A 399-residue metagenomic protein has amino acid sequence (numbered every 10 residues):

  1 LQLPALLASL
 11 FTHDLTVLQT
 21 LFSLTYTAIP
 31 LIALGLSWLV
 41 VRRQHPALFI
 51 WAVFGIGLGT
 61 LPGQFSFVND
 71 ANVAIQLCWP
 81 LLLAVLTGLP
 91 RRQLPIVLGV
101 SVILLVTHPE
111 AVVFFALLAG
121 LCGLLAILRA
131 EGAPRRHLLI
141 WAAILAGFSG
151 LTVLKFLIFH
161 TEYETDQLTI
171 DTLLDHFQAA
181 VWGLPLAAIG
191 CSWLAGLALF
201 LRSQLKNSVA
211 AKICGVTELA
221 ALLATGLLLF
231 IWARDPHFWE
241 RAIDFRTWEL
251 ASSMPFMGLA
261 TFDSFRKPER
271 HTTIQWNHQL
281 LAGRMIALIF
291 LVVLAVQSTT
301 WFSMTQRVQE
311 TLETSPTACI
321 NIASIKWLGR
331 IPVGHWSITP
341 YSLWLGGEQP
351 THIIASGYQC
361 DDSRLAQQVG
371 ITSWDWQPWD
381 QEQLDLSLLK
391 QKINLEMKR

Functional and structural regions predicted by a protein language model:
L1-L31, L61-N72, V102-E249, M304-L312: Transmembrane catalytic cores of multi-pass membrane glycosyltransferases and polysaccharide-assembly enzymes
A5, L34-W38, L77-G88, V100 (+2 more regions): Hydrophobic transmembrane alpha-helices
L24-H45: Transmembrane-helix motifs of polytopic, lipid-linked glycan transferases
P46-F54, A74-I103, R136-L139, A143: Short hydrophobic alpha-helices at membrane interfaces in multi-pass membrane enzymes
V85-P95, L124-H137, L197-V209, M257-L280: Membrane-interface junctions at the ends of membrane-embedded or membrane-associated helices
L145, N207-A224, D263-Q297: Signature aromatic-anchored transmembrane alpha helix within multi-pass, membrane-resident enzymes that catalyze glycan
V293-P316: Membrane-proximal, lumen/periplasm-facing interface regions of secretory-pathway glyco- and lipid-modifying enzymes
E313-R399: Extracytosolic and intramembrane catalytic regions of membrane-associated proteins in envelope/secretory systems
